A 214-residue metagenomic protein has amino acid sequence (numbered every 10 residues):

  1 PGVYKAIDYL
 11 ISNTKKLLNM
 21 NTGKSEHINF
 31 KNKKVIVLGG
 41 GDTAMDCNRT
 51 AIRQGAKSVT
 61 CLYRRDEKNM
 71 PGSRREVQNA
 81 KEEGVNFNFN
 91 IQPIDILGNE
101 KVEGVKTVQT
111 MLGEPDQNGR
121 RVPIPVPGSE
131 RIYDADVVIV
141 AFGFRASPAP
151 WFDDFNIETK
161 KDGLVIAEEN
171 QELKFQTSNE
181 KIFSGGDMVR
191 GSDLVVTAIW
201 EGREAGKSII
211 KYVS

Functional and structural regions predicted by a protein language model:
G2-K31, D116-S192: FAD-site-proximal beta/loop scaffold in flavoenzymes
Y4, N86-N88, K106, F183: General small-molecule cofactor/ligand-binding pocket signal
N19-A56: Rossmann-like NAD(P)H-binding beta-loop-alpha module
G40, Y63-D66, D187: Cofactor-binding loop segments of dinucleotide-utilizing enzymes, especially the Rossmann-like FAD- and NAD(P)+-binding
C47, M188-S214: A conserved FAD-binding loop/helix module that cradles the flavin
N48-D95: Rossmann-like dinucleotide-binding cores of NAD(P)H-dependent redox enzymes
N90-V102, T110-G113: A conserved short coil-to-beta-strand element within the FAD-binding core of flavoproteins
